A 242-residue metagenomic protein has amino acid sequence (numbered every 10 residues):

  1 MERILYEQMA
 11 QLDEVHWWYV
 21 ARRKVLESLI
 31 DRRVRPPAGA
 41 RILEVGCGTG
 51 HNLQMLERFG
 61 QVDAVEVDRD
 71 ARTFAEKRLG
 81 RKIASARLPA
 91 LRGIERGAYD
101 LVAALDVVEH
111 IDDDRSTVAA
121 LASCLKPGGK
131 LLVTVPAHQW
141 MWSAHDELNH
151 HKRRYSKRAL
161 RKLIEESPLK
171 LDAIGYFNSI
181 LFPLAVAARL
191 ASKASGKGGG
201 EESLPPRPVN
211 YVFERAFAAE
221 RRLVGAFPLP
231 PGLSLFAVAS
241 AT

Functional and structural regions predicted by a protein language model:
M1-L105, R115-V118, Y211, L223 (+1 more regions): Conserved N-terminal segment of class I S-adenosyl-L-methionine
I4, H16, G93-R96, N178-T242: A C-terminal cap/extension of S-adenosyl-L-methionine-dependent methyltransferases that defines the acceptor-substrate
A10-Q11, L131-R153, K157-E165: Short, glycine-/aromatic-enriched active-site segment of Class I SAM-dependent methyltransferases
E57, E76, D112, K126 (+1 more regions): Short conserved AdoMet
L105-V108, T134: Residues lining the SAM
R115-K130: A short glycine-rich, Lys/Arg-flanked "PGG" loop and its adjoining helix->strand segment in the class I
L169-S179: Conserved S-adenosyl-L-methionine
